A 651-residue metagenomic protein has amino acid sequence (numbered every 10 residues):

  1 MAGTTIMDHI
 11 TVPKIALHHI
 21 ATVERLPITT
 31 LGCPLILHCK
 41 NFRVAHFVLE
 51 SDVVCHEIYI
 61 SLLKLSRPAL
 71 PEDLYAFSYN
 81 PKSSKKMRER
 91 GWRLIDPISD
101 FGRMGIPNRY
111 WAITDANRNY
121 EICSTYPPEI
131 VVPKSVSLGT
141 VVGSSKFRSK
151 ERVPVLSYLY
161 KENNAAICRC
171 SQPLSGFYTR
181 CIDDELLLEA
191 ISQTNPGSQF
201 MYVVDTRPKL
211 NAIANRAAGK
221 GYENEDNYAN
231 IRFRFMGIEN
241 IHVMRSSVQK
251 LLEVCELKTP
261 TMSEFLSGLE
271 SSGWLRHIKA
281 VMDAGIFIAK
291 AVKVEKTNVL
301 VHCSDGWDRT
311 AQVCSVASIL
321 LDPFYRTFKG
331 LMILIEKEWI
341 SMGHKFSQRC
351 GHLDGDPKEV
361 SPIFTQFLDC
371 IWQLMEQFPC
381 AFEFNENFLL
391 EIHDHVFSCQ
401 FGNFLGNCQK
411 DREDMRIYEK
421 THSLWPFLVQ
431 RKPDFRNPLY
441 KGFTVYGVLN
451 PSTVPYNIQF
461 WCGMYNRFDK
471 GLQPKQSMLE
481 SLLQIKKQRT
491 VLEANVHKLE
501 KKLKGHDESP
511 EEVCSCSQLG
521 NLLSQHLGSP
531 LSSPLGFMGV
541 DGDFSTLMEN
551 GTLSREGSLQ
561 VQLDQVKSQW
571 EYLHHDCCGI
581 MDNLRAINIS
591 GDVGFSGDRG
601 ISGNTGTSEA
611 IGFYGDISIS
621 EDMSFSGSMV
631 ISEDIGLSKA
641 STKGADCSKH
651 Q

Functional and structural regions predicted by a protein language model:
M1-V299, S315-Q651: Cys-dependent protein tyrosine phosphatase-like superfamily
C303-A311: Ser/Thr-glycine-rich phosphate-binding loops at phosphate-binding pockets of nucleotides, nucleotide cofactors
